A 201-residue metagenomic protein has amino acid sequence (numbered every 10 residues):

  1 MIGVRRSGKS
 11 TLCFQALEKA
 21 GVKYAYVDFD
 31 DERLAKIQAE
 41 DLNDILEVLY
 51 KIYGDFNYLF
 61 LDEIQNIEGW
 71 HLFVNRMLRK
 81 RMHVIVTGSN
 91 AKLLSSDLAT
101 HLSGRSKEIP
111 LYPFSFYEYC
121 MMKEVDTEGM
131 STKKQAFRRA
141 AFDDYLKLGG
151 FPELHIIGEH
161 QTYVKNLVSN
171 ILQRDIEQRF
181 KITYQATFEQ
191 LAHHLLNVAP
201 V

Functional and structural regions predicted by a protein language model:
M1: Hydrophobic anchor at the beta1->P-loop junction of P-loop NTPases
R5-R6: Walker A (P-loop) phosphate-binding loop of P-loop NTPases
S10: Walker A/P-loop
A25-N57: Short glycine-rich substrate-engagement loop in P-loop NTPases that contacts/grips substrate
Y53-W70: Conserved P-loop NTPase "ATPase switch" module shared by AAA+ and STAND
H83-S89, P110: Structural recognition of the conserved hydrophobic beta-strand(s) that form the central parallel beta-sheet of P-loop
K92-E108, M122-E124: Short regulatory helix/loop adjacent to the ATP-binding pocket of P-loop NTPases
E118-V201: Interdomain hinge/linker elements that couple catalytic modules in large macromolecular machines
